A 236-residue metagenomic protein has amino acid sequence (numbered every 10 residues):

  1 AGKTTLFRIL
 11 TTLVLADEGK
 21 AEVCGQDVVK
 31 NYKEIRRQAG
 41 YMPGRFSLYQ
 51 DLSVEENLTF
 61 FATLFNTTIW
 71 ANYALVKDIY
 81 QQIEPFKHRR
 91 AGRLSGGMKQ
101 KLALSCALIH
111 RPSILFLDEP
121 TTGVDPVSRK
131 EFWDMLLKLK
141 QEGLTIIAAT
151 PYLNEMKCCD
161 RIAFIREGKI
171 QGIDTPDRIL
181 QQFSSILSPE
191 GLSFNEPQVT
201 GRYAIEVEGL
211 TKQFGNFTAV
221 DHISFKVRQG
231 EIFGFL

Functional and structural regions predicted by a protein language model:
T11: Helix-to-loop junction immediately C-terminal to a conserved catalytic motif
G19-D27, I35: Conserved ABC transporter NBD signature motif
R90-L94: Conserved ABC ATPase signature
L104: Hydrophobic anchor residue at the start of the ABC signature
R111: Conserved catalytic motifs of ABC-family nucleotide-binding domains
L115-D118: Catalytic Walker B motif of ABC-type/P-loop ATPase nucleotide-binding domains
